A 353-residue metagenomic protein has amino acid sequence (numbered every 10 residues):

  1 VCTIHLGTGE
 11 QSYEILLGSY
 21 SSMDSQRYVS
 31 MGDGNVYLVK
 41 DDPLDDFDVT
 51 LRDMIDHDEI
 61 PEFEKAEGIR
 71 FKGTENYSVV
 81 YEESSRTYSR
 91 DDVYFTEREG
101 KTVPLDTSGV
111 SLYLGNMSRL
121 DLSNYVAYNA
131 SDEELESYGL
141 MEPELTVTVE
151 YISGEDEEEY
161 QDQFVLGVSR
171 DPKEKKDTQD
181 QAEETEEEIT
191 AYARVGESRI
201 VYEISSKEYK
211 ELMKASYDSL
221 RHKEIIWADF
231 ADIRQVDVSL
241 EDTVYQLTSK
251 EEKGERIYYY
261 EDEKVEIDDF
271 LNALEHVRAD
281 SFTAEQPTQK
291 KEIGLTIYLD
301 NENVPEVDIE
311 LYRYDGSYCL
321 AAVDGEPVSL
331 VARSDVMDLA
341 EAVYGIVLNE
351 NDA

Functional and structural regions predicted by a protein language model:
V1-A353: Soluble, acidic/polar mature domains that operate outside membranes
